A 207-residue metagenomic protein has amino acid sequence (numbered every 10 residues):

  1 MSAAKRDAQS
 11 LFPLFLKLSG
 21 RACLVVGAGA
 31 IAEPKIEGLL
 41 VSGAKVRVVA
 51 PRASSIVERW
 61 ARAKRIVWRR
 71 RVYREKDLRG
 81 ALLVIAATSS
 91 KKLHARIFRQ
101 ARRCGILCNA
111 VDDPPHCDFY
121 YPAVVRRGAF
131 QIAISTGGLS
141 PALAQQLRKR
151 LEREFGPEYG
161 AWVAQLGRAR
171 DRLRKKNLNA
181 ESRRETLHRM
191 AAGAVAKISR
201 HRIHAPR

Functional and structural regions predicted by a protein language model:
M1-W60: Hydrophobic, well-ordered beta-alpha structural blocks that scaffold small-molecule cofactor pockets
A30-I31, K92, G138: Residue-level detector of alpha-helix initiation sites
V46, W68, L107-C108: Hydrophobic beta-strand scaffold residues
A50, W68-V72, D112: Short loop/edge segments at beta-strand edges and connector loops that shape dinucleotide/nucleotide cofactor-binding
R59-R79: Glycine-rich, highly charged phosphate/nucleotide-binding loops
L83-S89, H94-Y121: ADP-ribose/adenylate-binding Rossmann-like module
A110-G160: E1/E1-like adenylate-forming module used to activate ubiquitin-like modifiers and sulfur-carrier proteins
G138-R207: An accessory alpha-helical subdomain
